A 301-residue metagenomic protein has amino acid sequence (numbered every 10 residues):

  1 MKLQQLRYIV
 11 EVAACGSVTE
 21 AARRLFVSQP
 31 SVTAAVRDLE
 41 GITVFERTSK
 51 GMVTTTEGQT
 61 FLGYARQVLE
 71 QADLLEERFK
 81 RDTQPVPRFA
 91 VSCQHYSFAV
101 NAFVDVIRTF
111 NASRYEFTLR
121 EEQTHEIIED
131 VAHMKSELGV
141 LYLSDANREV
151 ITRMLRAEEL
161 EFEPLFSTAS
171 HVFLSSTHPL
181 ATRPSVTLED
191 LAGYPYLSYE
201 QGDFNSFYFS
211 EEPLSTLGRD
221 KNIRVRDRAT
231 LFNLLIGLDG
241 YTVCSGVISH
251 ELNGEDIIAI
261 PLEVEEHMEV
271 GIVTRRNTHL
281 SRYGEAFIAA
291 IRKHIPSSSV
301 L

Functional and structural regions predicted by a protein language model:
V10-S28: Short helix-boundary/capping micro-motifs
L39-T56: A short LG(V/I)-centered, amphipathic sequence patch enriched for acidic residue(s) preceding the LG motif
E40-T43, F61-T83, F287: Alpha-helical linker/hinge and terminal dimerization helices associated with HTH transcriptional regulators
V86-V150: Central regulatory/effector-binding core of bacterial HTH transcription factors
A99-A102, S144, R148, L180-P184 (+3 more regions): Secondary-structure junction motif
Q123, D130-S136, Y142, Q201-I258: Hydrophobic hinge/microswitch elements
V150, A157-E163, T168, A229-T278: Beta-alpha-beta core module
M154-S170, L174-Y196: Flexible hinge/capping segments at coil-to-helix
